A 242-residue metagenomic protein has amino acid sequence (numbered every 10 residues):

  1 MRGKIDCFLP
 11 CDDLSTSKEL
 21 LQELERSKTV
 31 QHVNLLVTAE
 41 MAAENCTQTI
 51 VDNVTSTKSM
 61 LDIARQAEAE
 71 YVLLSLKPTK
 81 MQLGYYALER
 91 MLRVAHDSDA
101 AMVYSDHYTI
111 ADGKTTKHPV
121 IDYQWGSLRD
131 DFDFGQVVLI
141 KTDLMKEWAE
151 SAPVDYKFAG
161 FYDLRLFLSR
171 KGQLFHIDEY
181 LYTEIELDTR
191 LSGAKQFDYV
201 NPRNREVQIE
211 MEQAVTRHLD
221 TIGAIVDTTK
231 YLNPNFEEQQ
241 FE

Functional and structural regions predicted by a protein language model:
M1-I5, P10, L14-T16, L20 (+3 more regions): Non-catalytic membrane-proximal stalk/linker segments that position and tether the catalytic domains
E19-H32: Short, acidic, metal-binding catalytic loop of nucleotide-sugar glycosyltransferases
M41-E68: Active-site-proximal specificity loops/subdomain of glycosyltransferases
E68-G84: Short beta-strand-to-loop acidic/aromatic patch adjacent to the donor-nucleotide binding site
A69, D97-A100, G172: Short, high-confidence coil segments that cap the C-terminus of an alpha-helix and link into the following beta-strand
K80, Y85-K117: Conserved donor NDP-sugar-binding/catalytic core segment of glycosyltransferases
T116-M145: A recurrent flexible, glycine/aromatic-enriched loop bordering the glycosyltransferase active site that acts as
L144, D155-Y180, I185, V215: A short, conserved alpha-helix in the catalytic core of glycosyltransferases
